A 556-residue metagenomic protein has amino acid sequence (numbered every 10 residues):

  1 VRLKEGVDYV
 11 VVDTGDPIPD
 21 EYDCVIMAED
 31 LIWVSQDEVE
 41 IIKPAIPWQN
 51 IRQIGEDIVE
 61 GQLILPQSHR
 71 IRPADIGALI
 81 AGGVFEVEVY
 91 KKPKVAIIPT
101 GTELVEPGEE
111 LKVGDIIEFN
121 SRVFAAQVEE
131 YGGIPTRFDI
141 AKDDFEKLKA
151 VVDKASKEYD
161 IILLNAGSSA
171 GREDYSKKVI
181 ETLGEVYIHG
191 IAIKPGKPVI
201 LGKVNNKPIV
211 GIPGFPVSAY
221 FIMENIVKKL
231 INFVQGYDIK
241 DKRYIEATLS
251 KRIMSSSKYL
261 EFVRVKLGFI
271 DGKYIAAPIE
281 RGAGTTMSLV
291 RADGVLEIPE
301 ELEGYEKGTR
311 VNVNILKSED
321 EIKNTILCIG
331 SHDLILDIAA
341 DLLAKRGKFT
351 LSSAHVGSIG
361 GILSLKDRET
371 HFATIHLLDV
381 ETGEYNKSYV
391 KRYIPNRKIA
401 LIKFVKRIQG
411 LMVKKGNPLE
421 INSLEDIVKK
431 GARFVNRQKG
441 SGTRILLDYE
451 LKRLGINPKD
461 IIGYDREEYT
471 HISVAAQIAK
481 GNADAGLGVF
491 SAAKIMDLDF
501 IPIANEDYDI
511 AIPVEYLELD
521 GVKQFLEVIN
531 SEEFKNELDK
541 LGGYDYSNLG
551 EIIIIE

Functional and structural regions predicted by a protein language model:
V1-D139, I275-E280, V311-K317: Short, glycine/charged-enriched hinge/interface segments at domain edges or termini
I58, E181-K323: Flexible glycine/proline-rich
V87-I212, P216-F221, L342-G347, T374-L378 (+6 more regions): Helix-rich terminal scaffold detector
K323-H332, L424-I445: Short loop->beta-strand "edge-of-pocket" segments that line small-molecule binding or catalytic clefts across diverse
I338-G347, L424-E425, R437-K439, T443-R466: Ligand-binding cleft/hinge of the Venus flytrap
A344-D426: N-terminal segment of the mature folded domain
T374-R392, A475-A504: A ligand-binding cleft/hinge motif common to bilobed small-molecule-binding domains
N396-I408, L498-E527: Periplasmic-binding protein-like
